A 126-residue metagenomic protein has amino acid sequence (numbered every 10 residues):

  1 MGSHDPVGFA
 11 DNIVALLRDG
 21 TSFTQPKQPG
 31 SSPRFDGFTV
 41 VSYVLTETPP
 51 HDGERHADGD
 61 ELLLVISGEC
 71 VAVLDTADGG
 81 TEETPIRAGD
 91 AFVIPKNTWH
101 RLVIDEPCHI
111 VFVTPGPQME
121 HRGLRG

Functional and structural regions predicted by a protein language model:
M1-G53: A short, N-terminal "cap"/entry segment at the start of jelly-roll beta-barrel domains of the cupin/DSBH fold
G2-F9, R101-G126: Double-stranded beta-helix
S32, P50-A57, L74-D75, E83-P85 (+1 more regions): Short histidine-centered beta-strand/loop micro-motifs that create catalytic or ligand/metal-coordination sites
D36-F38, L45-P49, S67-V71, D78 (+1 more regions): Short, charged/polar surface micro-motifs in flexible loops or helix N-caps
S42, L74-T76, K96, I104 (+1 more regions): Residue-level recognition of conserved beta-strand positions in structured domain cores
A57-A72, T76, V113: Short, conserved beta-strand element in jelly-roll/cupin
T76-K96: Short acidic-glycine-tyrosine-enriched beta hairpin
